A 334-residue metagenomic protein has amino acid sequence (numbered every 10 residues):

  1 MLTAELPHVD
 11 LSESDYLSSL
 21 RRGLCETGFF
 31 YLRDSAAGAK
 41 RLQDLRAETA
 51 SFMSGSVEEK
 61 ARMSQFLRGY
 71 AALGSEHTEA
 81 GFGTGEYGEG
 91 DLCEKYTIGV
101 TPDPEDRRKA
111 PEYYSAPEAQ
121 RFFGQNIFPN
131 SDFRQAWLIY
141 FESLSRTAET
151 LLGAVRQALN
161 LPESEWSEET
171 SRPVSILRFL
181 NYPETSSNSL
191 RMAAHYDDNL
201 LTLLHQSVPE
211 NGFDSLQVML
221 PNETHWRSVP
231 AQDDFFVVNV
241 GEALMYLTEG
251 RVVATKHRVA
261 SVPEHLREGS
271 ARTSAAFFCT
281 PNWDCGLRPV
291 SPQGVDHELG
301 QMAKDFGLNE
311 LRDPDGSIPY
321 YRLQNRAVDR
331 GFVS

Functional and structural regions predicted by a protein language model:
M1-S334: Peripheral, non-catalytic segments flanking oxidoreductase cores
